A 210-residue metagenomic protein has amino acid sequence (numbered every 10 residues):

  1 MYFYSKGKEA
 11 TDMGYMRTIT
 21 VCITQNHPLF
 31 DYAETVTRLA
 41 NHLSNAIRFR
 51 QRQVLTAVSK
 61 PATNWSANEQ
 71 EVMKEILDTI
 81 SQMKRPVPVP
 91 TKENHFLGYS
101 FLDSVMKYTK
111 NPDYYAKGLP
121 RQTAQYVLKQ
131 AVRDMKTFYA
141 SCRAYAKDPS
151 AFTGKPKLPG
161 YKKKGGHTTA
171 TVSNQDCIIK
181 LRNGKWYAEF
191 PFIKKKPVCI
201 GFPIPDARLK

Functional and structural regions predicted by a protein language model:
M1-K210: Nucleic-acid substrate recognition interfaces
